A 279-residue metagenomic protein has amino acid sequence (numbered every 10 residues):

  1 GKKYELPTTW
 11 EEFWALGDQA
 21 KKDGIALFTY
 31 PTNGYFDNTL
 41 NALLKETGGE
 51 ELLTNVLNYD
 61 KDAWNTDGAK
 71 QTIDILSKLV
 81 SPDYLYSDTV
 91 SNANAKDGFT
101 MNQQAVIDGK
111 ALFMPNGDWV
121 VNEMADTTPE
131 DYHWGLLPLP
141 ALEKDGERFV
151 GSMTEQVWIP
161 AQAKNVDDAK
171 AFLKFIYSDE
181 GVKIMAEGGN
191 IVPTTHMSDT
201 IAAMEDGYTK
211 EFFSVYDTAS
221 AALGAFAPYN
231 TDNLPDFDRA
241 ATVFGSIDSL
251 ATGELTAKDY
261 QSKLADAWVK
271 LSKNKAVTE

Functional and structural regions predicted by a protein language model:
G1, D126-V192: Extracytoplasmic/periplasmic substrate-recognition and gating elements
G1-E5, W14-D18, I25, P31-L57 (+3 more regions): Periplasmic solute-binding protein
K2-E5, S77-K96, K110, T127-H133: A local structural motif
K2-K3, G48-Q71, D126-P129, A141-F149 (+3 more regions): Short, solvent-exposed loop/beta-turn-alpha elements that line the ligand-binding surface or hinge of extracytoplasmic
T8-W14, T89-I107: Short helix-initiation/N-cap motifs at beta->coil->alpha
L16-A20, Y59-N94: Glycine-centered hinge/linker elements that transmit conformational signals in sensory and ligand-binding systems
D23-A26, M101-N102, I107-N116, Y132: Alpha-to-beta junction loops
V192, E211-V269: C-terminal capping/gating helix-and-loop segments adjacent to ligand/active sites or protein-protein/ligand interfaces
